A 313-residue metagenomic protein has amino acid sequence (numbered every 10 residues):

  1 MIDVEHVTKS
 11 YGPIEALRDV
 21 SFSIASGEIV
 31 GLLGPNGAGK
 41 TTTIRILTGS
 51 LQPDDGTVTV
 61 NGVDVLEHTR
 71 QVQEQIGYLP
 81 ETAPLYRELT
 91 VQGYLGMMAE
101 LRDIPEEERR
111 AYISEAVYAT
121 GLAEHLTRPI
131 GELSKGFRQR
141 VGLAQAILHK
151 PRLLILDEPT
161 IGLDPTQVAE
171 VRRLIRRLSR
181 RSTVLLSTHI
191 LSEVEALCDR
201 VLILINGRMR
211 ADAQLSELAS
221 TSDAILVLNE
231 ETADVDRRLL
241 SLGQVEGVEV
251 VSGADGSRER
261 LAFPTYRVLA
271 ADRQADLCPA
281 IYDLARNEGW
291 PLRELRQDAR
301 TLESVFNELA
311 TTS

Functional and structural regions predicted by a protein language model:
G56-E67, Q71-V72: Conserved ABC transporter NBD signature motif
E88, P129-G136: Conserved ABC ATPase signature
G96, E100, E107-H125: Conserved ABC ATPase "signature" region
L154-E158: Catalytic Walker B motif of ABC-type/P-loop ATPase nucleotide-binding domains
E170-A270: ABC transporter nucleotide-binding domain
L269-S313: C-terminal coupling/interaction segments
